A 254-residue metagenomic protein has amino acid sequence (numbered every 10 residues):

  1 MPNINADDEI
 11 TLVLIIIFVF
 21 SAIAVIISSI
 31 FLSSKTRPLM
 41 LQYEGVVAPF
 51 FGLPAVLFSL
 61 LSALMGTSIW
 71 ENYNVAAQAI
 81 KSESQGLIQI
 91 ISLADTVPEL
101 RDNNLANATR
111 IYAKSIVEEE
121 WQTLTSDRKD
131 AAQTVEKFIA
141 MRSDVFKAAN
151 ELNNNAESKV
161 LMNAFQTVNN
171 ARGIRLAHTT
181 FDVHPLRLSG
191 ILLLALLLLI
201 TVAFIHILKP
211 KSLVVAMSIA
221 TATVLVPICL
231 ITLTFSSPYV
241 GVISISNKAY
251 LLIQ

Functional and structural regions predicted by a protein language model:
P2-K35, V46, A177-Q254: Alpha-helical transmembrane anchor segments
M40-P49: N-terminal low-complexity, intrinsically disordered segments
E44, M65-N72, W121-T125, A149: Short, charged, low-complexity loops and linkers
A48-M65: A generic, lipid-embedded transmembrane alpha helix
L60-K81, S236: Transmembrane signal-anchor/signal-peptide helices with a preference for the extracytoplasmic
G66-S68, E99-I116, Y239-Y250: Juxtamembrane/interfacial segments around transmembrane helices
A79-T96, S246-Q254: Short extracytoplasmic/periplasmic juxtamembrane "stem" segments immediately C-terminal to an N-terminal membrane anchor
S82, Q89-H178: Structured inter-helical modules in multipass membrane proteins
